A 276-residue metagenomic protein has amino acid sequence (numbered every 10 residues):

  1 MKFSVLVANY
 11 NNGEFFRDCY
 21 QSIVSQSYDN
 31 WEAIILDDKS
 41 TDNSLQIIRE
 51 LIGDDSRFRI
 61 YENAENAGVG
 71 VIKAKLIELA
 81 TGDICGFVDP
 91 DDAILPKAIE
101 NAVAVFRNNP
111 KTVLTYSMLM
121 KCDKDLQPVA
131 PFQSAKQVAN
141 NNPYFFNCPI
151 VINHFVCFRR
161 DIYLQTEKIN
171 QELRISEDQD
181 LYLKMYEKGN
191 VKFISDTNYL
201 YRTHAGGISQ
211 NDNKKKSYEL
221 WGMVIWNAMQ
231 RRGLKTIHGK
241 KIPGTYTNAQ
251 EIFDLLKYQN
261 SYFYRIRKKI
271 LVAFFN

Functional and structural regions predicted by a protein language model:
M1-F3, V24-I35, N43, S56-R59: Short loop->beta transition adjacent to catalytic acidic/histidine clusters or analogous donor-positioning motifs
N12-S25: Short, well-formed alpha-helical segments that are part of the catalytic scaffolds of diverse glycosyltransferases
R17, D42-E50, A93, K97: Acidic helix N-cap motif at the loop->helix transition within catalytic regions of sugar-transfer enzymes
C19, N63-A80, N101: Glycine-rich, basic loop-to-helix element that forms the pyrophosphate-binding segment of sugar-nucleotide handling
D29, D37-Q46, E65, D89: A conserved acidic beta->alpha catalytic loop
C85: Short aromatic/hydrophobic "clamp" motif used to bind/position activated sugar donors
K97-V129: Conserved donor NDP-sugar-binding/catalytic core segment of glycosyltransferases
P131-G222: Conserved nucleotide-sugar donor-binding catalytic segment
